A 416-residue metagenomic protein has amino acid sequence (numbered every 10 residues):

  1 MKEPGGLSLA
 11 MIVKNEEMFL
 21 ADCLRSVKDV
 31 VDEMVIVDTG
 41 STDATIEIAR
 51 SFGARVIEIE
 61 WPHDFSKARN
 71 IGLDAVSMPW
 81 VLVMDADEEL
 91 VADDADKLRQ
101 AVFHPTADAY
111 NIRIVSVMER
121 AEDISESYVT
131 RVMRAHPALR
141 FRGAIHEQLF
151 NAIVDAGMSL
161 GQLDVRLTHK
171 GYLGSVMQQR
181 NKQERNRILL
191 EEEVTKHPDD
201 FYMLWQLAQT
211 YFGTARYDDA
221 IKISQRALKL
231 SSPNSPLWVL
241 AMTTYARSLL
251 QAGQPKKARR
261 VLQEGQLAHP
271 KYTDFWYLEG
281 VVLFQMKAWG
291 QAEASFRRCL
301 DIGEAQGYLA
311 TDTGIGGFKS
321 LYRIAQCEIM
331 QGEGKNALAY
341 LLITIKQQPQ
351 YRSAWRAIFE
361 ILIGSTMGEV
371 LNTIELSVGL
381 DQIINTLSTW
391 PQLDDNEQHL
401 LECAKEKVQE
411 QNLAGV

Functional and structural regions predicted by a protein language model:
A10-E33: Short, well-formed alpha-helical segments that are part of the catalytic scaffolds of diverse glycosyltransferases
M18-A21, D43-F52, D93: Acidic helix N-cap motif at the loop->helix transition within catalytic regions of sugar-transfer enzymes
S26, D38-R50, W61, D85: A conserved acidic beta->alpha catalytic loop
I46-I71, A75: Conserved donor nucleotide-binding strand/loop of the catalytic core
K67-L73, M84, L90-K222: Catalytic-site signature of metal-activated, phosphate-bearing donor transferases, centered on the GT-A/GT-A-like
V81: Short aromatic/hydrophobic "clamp" motif used to bind/position activated sugar donors
